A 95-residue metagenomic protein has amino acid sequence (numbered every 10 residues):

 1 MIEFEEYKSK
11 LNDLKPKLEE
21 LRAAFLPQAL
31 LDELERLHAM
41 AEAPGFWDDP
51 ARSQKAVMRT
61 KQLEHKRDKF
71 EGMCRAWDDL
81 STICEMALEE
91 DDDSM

Functional and structural regions predicted by a protein language model:
M1-M95: Charged, heptad-repeat coiled-coil alpha-helices that serve as long linker/dimerization "arms" in large NTP-dependent
